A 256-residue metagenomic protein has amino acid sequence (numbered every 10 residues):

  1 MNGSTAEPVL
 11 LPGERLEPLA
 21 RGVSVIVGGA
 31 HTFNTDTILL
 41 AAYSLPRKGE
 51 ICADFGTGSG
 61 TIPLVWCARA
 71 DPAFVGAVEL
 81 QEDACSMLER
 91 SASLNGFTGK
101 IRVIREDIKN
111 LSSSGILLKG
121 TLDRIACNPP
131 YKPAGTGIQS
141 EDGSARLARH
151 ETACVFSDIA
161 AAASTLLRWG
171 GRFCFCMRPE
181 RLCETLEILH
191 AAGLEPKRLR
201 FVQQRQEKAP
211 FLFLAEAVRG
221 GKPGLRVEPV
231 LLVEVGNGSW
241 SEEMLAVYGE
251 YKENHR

Functional and structural regions predicted by a protein language model:
E7-I51, T57-R69, E216: SAM-dependent Rossmann-like transferase core, predominantly class I methyltransferases with a strong bias toward
I26, R102-I104, K197-R200: General small-molecule cofactor/ligand-binding pocket signal
F33, A153-P210: Conserved Class I SAM-dependent methyltransferase catalytic core
L40, N128, I159, A217: Residue-level signal for inorganic ion chemistry
Y43-I138: Conserved SAM/SAH cofactor-binding pocket of Class I
G120, E141-S144, A191-A192: Glycine-rich, phosphate-binding/catalytic loops in enzymes
P129-D158: Mobile active-site "lid"/loop adjacent to the S-adenosyl-L-methionine
A209-R256: SAM/dcSAM-binding transferase cores
